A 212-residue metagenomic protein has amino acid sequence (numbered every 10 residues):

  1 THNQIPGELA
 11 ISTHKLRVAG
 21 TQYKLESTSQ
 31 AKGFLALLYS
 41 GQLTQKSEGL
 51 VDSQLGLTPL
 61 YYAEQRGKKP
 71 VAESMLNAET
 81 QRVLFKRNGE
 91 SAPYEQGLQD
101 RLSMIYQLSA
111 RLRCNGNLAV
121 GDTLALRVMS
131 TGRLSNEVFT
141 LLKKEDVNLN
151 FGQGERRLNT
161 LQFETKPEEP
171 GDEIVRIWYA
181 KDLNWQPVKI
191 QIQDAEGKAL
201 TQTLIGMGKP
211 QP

Functional and structural regions predicted by a protein language model:
T1-A78, A119-P212: Acidic, serine/threonine-rich low-complexity disordered tracts
A72-N115: Hydrophobic, well-structured mid-protein blocks that either form specific transmembrane helices
